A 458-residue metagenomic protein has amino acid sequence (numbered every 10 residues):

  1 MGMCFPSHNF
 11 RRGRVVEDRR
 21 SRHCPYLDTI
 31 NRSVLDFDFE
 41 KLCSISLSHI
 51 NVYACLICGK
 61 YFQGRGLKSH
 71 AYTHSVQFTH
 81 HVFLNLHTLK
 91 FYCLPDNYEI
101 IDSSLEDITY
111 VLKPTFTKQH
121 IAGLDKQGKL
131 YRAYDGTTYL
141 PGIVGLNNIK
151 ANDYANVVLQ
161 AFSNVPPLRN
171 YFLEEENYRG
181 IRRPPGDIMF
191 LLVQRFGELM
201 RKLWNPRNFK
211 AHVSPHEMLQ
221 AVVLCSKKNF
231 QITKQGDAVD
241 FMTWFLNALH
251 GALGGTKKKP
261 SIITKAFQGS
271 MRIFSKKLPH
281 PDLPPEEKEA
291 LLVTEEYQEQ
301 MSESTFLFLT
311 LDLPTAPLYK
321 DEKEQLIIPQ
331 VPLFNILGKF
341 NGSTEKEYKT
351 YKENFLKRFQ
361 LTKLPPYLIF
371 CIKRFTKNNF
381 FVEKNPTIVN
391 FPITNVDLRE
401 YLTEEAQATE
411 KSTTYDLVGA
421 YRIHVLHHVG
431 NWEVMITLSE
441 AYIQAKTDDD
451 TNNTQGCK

Functional and structural regions predicted by a protein language model:
M1-K458: UBL (ubiquitin/ubiquitin-like) substrate-recognition surfaces within cysteine isopeptidase catalytic folds
